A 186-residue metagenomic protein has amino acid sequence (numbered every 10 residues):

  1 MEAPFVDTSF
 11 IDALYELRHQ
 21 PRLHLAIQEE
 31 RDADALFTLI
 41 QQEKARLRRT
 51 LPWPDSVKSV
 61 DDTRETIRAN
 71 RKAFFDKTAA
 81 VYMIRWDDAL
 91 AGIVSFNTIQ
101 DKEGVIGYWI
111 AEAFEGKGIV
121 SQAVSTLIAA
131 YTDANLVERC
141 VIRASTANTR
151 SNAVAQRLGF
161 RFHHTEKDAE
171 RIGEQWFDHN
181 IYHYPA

Functional and structural regions predicted by a protein language model:
M1-A35, L39-R46, V81-A186: Acyl-donor (CoA/ACP) binding surface of acyl/acetyltransferases
Q28, L39, D55-D62, D76: Generic, well-ordered alpha-helical segments
R48-R68: Conserved GNAT-fold acetyl-CoA-binding loop/helix
P54-D55, R68-Y82: A short helix-loop-beta-strand connector motif used in the catalytic cores of GNAT acetyltransferases and, in some
E65-A69, T126-A129: Generic recognition of well-ordered alpha-helical segments within structured catalytic/regulatory domains
